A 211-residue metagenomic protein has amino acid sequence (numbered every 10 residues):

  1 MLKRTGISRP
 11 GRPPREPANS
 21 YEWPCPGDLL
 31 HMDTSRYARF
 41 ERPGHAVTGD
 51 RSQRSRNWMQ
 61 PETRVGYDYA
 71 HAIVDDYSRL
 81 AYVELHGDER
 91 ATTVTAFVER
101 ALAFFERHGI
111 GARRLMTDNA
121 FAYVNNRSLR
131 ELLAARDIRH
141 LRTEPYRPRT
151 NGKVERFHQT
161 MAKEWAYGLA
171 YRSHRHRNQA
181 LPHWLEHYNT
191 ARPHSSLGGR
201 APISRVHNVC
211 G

Functional and structural regions predicted by a protein language model:
M1-G49, N126, R130-E131, R147-P148 (+1 more regions): Basic, flexible linker segments flanking DNA-binding modules in nucleic acid-interacting mobile-element proteins
P14-N19, G27-D28, A134-I138, Q159-G211: C-terminal domain-tail junction helix/linker
P26-D75, V83-E84: Extended, low-complexity cationic-aromatic segments
D33, R79, L115-N119, N151 (+1 more regions): Short, conserved catalytic/metal-binding motifs centered on acidic residues
M59-Q60, G66-Y69, V83-H108: Active-site beta-loop-alpha junctions of metal-dependent nucleic acid enzymes, especially the RNase H-like/DDE
L80-E84, L141-T143, Y167: Short small-residue beta-strand/loop micro-motif enriched in glycine and branched aliphatics
E89, H108-N125, E144-Y146, G198-I203: Acidic/histidine-rich, metal-coordinating catalytic segments
R114-A120, A134-K153, L169-R172: RNase H-like polynucleotidyl transferase catalytic core
